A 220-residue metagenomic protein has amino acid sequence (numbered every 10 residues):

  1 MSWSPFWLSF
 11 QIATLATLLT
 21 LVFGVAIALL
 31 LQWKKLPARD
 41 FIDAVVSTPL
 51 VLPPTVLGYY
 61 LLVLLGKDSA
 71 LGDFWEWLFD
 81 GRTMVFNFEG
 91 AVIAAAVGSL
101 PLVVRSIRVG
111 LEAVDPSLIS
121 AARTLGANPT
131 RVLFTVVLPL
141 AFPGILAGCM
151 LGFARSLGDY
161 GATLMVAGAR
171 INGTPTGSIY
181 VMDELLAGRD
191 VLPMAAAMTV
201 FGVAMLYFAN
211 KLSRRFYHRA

Functional and structural regions predicted by a protein language model:
M1-S4, T163-K211: Interhelical loop and adjacent transmembrane-helix boundary motif in polytopic membrane transport permeases
S2-W33, A44, A96, C149: Transmembrane alpha-helix signature in integral membrane proteins
F6, L31, T48, A121-R123 (+1 more regions): Short hydrophobic faces within alpha-helices
T14, L18-A26, L52, V200-K211: Generic alpha-helical transmembrane segments of integral inner-membrane proteins, especially permease/transport modules
L18, V104-I107, D115, P129-Y160 (+1 more regions): Transmembrane alpha-helices
I27-L61, I119, P143: Cytoplasmic-entry segments and transmembrane alpha-helices of multi-pass inner-membrane transporters
A38, P101, R105-A127, R131 (+1 more regions): C-terminal transmembrane helix and the adjacent membrane-cytosol boundary/short C-terminal tail of inner/organellar
G58-A96, A167-I171: Membrane-interfacial helix termini and adjacent extracytoplasmic/periplasmic loops of multi-pass transporters
